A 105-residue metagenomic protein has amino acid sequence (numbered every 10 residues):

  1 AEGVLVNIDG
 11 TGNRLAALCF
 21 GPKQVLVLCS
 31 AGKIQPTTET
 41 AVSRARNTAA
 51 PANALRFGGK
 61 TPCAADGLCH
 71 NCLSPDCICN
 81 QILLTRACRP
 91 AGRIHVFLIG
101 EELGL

Functional and structural regions predicted by a protein language model:
A1-L105: Conserved phosphate- and dinucleotide-binding cores of soluble alpha/beta proteins, encompassing both enzyme active
